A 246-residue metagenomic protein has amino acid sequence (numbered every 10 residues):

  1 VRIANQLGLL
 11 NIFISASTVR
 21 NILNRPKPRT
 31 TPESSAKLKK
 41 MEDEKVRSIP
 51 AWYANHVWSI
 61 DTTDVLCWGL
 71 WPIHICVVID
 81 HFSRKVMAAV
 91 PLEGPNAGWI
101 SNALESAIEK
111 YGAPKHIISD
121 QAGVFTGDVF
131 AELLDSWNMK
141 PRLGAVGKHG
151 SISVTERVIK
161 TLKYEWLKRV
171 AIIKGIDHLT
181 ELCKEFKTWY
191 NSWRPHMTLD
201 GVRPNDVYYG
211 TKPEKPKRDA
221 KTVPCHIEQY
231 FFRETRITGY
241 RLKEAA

Functional and structural regions predicted by a protein language model:
V1-V57, K148-H149, Y208-E214: Basic, flexible linker segments flanking DNA-binding modules in nucleic acid-interacting mobile-element proteins
N55-M87, E93-P95: An active-site-proximal beta-strand-loop segment
W71, A89-Y111, G123: Active-site beta-loop-alpha junctions of metal-dependent nucleic acid enzymes, especially the RNase H-like/DDE
G94, P141-G144, E185: Basic nucleic-acid-binding interfaces
Y111-G127, A145-H149, D200-N205: Acidic/histidine-rich, metal-coordinating catalytic segments
H116-Q121, D135-V154, V170-I176: RNase H-like polynucleotidyl transferase catalytic core
D135-M139, T161-A246: C-terminal domain-tail junction helix/linker
